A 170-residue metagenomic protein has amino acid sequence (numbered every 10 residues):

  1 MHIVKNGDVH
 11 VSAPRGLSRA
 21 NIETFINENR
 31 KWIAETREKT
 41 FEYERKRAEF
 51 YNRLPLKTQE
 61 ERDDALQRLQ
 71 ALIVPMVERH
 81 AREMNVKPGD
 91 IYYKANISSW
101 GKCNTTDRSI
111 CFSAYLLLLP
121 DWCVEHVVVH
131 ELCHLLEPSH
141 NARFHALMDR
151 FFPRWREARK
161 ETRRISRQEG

Functional and structural regions predicted by a protein language model:
M1-H126, L135-G170: Active-site-proximal or metal-binding-adjacent scaffold patches in catalytic folds
E131: Walker B catalytic acidic pair
